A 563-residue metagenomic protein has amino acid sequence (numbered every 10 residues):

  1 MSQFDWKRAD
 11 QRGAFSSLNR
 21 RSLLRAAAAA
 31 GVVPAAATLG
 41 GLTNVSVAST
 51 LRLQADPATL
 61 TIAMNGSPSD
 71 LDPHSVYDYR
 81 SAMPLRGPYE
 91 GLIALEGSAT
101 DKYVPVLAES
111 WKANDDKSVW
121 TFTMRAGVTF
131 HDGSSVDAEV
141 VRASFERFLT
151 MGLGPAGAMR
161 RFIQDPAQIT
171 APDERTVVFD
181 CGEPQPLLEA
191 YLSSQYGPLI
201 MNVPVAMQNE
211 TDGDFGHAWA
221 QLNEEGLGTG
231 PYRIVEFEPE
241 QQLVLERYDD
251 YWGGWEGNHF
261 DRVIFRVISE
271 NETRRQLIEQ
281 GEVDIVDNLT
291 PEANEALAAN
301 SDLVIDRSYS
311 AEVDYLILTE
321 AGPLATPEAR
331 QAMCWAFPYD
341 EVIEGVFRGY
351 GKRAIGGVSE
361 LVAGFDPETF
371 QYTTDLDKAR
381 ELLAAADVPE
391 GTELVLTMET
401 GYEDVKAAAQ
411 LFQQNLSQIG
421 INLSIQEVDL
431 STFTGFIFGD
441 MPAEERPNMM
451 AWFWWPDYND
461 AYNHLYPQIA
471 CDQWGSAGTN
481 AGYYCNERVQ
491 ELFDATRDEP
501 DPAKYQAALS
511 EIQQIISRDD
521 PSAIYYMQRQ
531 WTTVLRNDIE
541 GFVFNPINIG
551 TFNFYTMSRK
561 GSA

Functional and structural regions predicted by a protein language model:
M1-S22, A26-A37, N44-V45: N-terminal secretory signal peptides
A29, V33-N44, R80, E238 (+6 more regions): Detector for C-terminal structural segments
A63-D115, E146, L227-P231: N-terminal lobe/hinge region of extracytoplasmic solute-binding protein
E96-S98, Q195-W255, R262, E270 (+3 more regions): Gly/Pro-rich hinge or "lid" segments in bacterial periplasmic/extracellular proteins
E109-G154, P172, V178-D180, L188 (+2 more regions): Aromatic- and charge-enriched surface segment that lines or borders ligand/interaction sites
T123, A158-E210, E236: Surface-exposed binding/hinge segments that line and control ligand-binding clefts or catalytic entry sites
A220, D250-A296, N422: Ligand-site clamp/hinge motif
Y232, K352-A385, T400-A407: Structural transition elements
